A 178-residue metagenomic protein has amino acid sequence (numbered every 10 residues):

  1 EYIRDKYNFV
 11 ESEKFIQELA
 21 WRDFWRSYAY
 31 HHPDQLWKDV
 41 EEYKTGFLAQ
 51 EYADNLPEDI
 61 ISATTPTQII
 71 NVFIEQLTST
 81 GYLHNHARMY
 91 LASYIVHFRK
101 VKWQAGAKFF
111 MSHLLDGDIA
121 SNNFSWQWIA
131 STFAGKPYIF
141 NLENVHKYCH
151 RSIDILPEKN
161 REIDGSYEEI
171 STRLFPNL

Functional and structural regions predicted by a protein language model:
E1-N85, S93-L178: C-terminal catalytic domain of photolyase/cryptochrome flavoproteins, centering on the FAD-binding pocket
M89: Beta-strand-enriched accessory nucleic-acid recognition/scaffold domains that flank the catalytic cores of large
